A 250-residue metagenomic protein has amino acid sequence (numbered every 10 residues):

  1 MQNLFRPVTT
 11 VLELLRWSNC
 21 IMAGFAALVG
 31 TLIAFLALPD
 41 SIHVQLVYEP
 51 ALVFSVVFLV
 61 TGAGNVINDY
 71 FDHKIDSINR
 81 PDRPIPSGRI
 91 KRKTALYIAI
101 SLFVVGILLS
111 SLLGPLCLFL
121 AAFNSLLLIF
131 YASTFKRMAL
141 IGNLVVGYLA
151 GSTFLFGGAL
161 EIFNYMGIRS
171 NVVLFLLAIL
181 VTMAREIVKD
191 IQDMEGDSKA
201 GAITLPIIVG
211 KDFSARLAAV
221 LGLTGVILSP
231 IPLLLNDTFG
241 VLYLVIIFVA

Functional and structural regions predicted by a protein language model:
L4-E13, R83-M166, V173: Intramembrane alpha-helical segments
L12-L15, A51, S55, G142 (+1 more regions): Hydrophobic alpha-helical elements at and bordering transmembrane segments of multi-pass membrane proteins
R16-A23: Membrane-interface helix starts
G24-L36, D40-F71, F103-S111, P115-Y131 (+1 more regions): Membrane-embedded alpha-helical segments that form the functional core of polytopic membrane enzymes, especially those
A27-G30, A34, F103, S110 (+5 more regions): Hydrophobic alpha-helical segments of integral membrane proteins
F35-P39, H73-K74, S111-P115, S133-R137 (+5 more regions): Transmembrane helix-loop junctions in multipass membrane proteins, especially transporters and channels
V44-V53, Y97-L144, R216-A250: Transmembrane helix-loop-helix
V56-I107, A178-N236: Solvent-exposed interhelical
